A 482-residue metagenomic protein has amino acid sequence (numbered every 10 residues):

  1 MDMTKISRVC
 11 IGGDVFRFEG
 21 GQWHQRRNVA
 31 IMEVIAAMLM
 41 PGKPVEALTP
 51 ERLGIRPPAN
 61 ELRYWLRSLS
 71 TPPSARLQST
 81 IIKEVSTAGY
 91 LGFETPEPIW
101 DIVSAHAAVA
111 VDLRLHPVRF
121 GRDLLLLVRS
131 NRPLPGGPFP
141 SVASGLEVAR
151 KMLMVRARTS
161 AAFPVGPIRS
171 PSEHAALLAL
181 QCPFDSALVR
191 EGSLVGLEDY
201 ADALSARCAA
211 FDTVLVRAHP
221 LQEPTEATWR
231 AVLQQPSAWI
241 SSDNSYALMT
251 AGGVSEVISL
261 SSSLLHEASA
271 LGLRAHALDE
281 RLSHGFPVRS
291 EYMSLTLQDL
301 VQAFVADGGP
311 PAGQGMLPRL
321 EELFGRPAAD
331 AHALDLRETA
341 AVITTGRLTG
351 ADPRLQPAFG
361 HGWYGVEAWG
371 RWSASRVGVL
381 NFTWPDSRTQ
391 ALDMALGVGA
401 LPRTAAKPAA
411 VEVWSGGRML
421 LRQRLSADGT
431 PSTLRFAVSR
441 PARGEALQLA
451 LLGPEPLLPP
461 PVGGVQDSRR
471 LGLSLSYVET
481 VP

Functional and structural regions predicted by a protein language model:
M1-R76, D185: N-terminal pre-catalytic "stem/leader" segment of glycosyltransferase-like enzymes
G21-W23, R27, V165-T228: Conserved catalytic-core segment of nucleotide-activated headgroup transferases in glycan assembly
E46-L66, D202-S241: Catalytic donor nucleotide-activated moiety binding site of glycosyltransferases and closely related
S68-I82, P220-H266, A270: Donor nucleotide-activated moiety binding/catalytic core segment of transferases that use nucleotide-activated donors
L91-V103, D243-S290: A donor-sugar binding/catalytic signature common to diverse glycosyltransferases and related nucleotide-sugar
L125-S170, F286-I343: Leloir-type glycosyltransferase catalytic cores
L336-T389, P402-P408, E455-V481: Glycan-recognition and processing domains
A406-R418: Short, surface-exposed beta-strand/strand-loop-strand elements in extracellular ectodomains
